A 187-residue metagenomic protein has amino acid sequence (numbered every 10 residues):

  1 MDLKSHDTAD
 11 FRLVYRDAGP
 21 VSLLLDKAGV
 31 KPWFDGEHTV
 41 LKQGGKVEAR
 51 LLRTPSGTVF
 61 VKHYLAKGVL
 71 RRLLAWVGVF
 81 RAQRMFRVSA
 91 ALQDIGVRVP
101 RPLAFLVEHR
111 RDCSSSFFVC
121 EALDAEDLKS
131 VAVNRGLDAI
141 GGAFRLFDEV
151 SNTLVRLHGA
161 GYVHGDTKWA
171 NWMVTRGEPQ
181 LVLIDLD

Functional and structural regions predicted by a protein language model:
M1-T39: Juxta-kinase regulatory segment immediately upstream of eukaryotic protein kinase catalytic domains
D26-L128, E149, V155, G159-A160: Conserved ATP-binding subdomain of kinase catalytic cores across diverse folds
V61, G165, I184-L186: Active-site flanking residues adjacent to catalytic metal/cofactor-binding acidic residues
L65, R135, D187: A short beta-strand motif that forms part of the nucleic acid-binding face of small beta-barrel RNA-binding folds
L128-D138: AlphaC helix of the protein kinase catalytic domain
I140, F144-S151: Conserved short alpha-helix within the protein kinase catalytic core
G159-W169: Catalytic-loop of the protein kinase fold
A170-D187: Catalytic activation segment of kinase domains across protein kinase-like and atypical kinase folds
